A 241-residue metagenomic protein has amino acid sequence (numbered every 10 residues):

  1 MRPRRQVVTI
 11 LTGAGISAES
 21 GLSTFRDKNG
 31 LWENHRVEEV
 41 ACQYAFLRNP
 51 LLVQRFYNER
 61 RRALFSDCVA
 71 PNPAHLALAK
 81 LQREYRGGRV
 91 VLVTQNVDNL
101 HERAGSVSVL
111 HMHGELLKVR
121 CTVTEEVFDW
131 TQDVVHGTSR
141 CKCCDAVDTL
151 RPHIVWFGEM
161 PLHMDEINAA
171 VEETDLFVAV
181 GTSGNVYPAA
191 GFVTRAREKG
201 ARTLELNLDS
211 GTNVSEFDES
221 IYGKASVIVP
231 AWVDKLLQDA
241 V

Functional and structural regions predicted by a protein language model:
M1-V241: Conserved catalytic core of sirtuin-type NAD+-dependent deacylases
